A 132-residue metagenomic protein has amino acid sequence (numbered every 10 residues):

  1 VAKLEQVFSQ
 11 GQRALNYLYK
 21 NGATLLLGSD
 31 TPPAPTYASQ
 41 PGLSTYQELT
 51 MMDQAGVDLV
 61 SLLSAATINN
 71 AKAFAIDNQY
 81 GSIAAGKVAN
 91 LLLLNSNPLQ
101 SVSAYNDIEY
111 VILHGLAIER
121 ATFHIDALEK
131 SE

Functional and structural regions predicted by a protein language model:
V1, S131-E132: Extracytoplasmic and endomembrane cell-envelope/extracellular-matrix remodeling and assembly machinery
V1-L94: His/Asp/Glu-enriched, well-ordered alpha-helical/loop segment that forms or immediately abuts the divalent-metal
V88-E129: C-terminal cap of metal-dependent C-N hydrolases
